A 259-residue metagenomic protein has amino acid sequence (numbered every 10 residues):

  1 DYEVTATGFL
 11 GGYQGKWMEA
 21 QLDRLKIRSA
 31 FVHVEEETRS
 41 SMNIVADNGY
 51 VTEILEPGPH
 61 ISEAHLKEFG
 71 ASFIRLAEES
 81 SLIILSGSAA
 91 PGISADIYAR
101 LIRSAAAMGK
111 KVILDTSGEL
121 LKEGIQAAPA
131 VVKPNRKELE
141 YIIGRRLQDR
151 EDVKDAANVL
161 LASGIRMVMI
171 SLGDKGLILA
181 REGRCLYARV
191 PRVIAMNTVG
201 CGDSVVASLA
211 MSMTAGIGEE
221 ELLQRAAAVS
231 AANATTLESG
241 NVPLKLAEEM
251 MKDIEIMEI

Functional and structural regions predicted by a protein language model:
D1-T38, M250-D253: Substrate-binding N-lobe of the ribokinase-like
G8-G12, V34, D47, S88 (+1 more regions): Cofactor-binding loop segments of dinucleotide-utilizing enzymes, especially the Rossmann-like FAD- and NAD(P)+-binding
M18-L25, V45-D47, A99, R184: Glycine-rich loop at the start of a catalytic domain that most often binds anionic cofactors/ligands
I44-E79: Conserved phosphate-binding/catalytic loop of the ribokinase/pfkB sugar-kinase fold
I74-A77, I125-Q126, A162: A short, aliphatic-rich alpha-helical micro-motif
L82-V153: Conserved beta-alpha-beta core of the PfkB/ribokinase-like small-molecule kinase fold
S104, K122, R150-I259: Conserved phosphate-binding/catalytic region of the ribokinase-like
